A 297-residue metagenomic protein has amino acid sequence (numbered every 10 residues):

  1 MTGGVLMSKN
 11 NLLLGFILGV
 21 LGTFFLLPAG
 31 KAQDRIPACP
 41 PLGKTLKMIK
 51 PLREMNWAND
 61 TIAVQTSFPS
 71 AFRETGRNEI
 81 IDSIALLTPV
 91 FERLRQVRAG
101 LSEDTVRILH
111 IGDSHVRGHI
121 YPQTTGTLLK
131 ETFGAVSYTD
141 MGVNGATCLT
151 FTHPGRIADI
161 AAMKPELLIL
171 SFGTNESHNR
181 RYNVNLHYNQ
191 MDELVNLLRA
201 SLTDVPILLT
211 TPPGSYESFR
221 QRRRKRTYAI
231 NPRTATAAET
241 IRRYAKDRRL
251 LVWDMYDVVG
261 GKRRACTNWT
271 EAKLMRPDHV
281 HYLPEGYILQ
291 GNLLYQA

Functional and structural regions predicted by a protein language model:
T2-I111, H115-A135, G155, D159-K164: N-terminal secretory targeting modules
I80, R180-Y188, T227-T234, P284: Flexible, glycine- and charge-enriched loops at secondary-structure boundaries
L86, V90, R117, Y121 (+9 more regions): Stable alpha-helical elements in mature extracytoplasmic
T105-V205, Y216: Conserved SGNH/GDSL esterase-like catalytic core that processes O-acyl groups on lipids and polysaccharides
I111-H115, T211, L283: Ser/Thr-glycine-rich phosphate-binding loops at phosphate-binding pockets of nucleotides, nucleotide cofactors
S171, T210-T211: Alpha/beta-hydrolase-fold catalytic nucleophile elbow
L186-T210, Y228, T234-L250: Charged, glycine-enriched surface loops/patches that mediate electrostatic binding to polyanionic ligands
S215-A297: Catalytic His-Asp segment of secreted/periplasmic serine-dependent ester chemistry enzymes
